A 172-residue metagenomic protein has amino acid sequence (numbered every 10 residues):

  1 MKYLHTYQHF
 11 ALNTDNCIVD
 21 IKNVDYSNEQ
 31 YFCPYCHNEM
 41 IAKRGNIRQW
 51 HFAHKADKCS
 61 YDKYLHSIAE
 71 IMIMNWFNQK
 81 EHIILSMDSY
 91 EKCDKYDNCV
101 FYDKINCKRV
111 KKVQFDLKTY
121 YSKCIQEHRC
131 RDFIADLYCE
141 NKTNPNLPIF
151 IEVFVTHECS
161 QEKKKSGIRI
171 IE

Functional and structural regions predicted by a protein language model:
M1-I84: N-terminal cysteine/histidine-rich coordination modules
D20-K22, L85-V155: Active-site metal-binding core of divalent-cation-utilizing nuclease and nuclease-like domains
S27, S60, S67, S86-S89 (+3 more regions): Generic serine detector
R44, R48, R109, R129-R131 (+1 more regions): Arginine residue identity/basic-tract feature
P145-E172: Basic, amphipathic alpha-helical patches used to engage nucleic acids or provide basic targeting signals, exemplified
